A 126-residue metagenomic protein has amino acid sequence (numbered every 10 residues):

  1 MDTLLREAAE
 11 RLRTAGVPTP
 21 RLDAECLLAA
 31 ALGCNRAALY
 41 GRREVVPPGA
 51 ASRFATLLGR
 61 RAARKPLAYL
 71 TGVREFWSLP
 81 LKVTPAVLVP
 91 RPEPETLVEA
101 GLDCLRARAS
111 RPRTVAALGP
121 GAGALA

Functional and structural regions predicted by a protein language model:
M1, G41-F54, R111-G121: Generic structural signal for short, solvent-exposed loop/turn connectors between secondary structure elements
M1-T19: Non-catalytic nucleic-acid substrate-recognition regions in nucleic-acid-modifying enzymes
T3-L4, R21, T56, A124: Acidic/proline-rich low-complexity IDRs
L5, R36, P112-T114: Secondary-structure boundary/capping motif
V17-P18, T84, V115: A generic helix-loop boundary/linker signal
R21, C26-C104: Conserved AdoMet
T96-A126: Conserved SAM/SAH cofactor-binding pocket of Class I
